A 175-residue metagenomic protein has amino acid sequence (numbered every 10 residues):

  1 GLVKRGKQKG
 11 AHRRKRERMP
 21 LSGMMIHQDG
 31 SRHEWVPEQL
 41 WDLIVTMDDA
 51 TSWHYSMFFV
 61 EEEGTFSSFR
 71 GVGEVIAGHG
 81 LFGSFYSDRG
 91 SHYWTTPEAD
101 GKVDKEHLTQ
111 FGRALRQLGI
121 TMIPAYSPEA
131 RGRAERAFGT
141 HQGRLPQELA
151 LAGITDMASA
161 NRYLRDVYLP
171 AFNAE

Functional and structural regions predicted by a protein language model:
G1-E34, K102-E106: Basic, flexible linker segments flanking DNA-binding modules in nucleic acid-interacting mobile-element proteins
G10, R89, S127-P128: Residue-level "edge-of-site" marker
D29, S52, F85-D88, L115 (+2 more regions): Short, conserved catalytic/metal-binding motifs centered on acidic residues
G30-A77, L81-F85, H92, T96 (+1 more regions): A short, conserved beta-strand element enriched in hydrophobic/aromatic residues
S56-V60, G101, L151: Flexible, glycine/proline-enriched loop segments at strand-loop-helix junctions that form or flank small-ligand binding
T95-A99, E135: A short acidic (Asp/Glu
D104, Q110-E175: Charged alpha-helix within mobile-element recombinases
